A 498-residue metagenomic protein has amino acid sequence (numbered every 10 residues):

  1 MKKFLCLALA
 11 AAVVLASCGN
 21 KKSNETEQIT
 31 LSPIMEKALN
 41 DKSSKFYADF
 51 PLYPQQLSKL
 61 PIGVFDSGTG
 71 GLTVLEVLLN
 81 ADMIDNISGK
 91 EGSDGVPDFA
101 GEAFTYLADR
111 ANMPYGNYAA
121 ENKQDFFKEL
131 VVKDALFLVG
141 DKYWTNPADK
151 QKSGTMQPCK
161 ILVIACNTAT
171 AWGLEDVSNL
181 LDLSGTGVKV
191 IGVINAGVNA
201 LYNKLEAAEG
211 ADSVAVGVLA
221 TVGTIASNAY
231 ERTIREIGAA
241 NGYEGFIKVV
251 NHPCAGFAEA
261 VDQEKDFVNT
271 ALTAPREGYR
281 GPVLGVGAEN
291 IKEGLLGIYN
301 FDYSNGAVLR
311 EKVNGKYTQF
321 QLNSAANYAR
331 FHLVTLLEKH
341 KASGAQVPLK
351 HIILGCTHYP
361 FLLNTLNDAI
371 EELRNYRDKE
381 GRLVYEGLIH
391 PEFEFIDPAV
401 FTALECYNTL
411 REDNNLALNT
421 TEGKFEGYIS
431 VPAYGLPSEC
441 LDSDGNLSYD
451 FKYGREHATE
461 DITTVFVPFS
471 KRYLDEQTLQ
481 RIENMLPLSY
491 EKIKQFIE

Functional and structural regions predicted by a protein language model:
M1-K2, G19-K21: Generic cytosolic/nucleocytoplasmic N-terminal low-complexity/intrinsically disordered segments
K2-A8: Sec-dependent signal peptide recognition, specifically the positively charged N-region followed immediately by
A10-A12: N-terminal secretion targeting segments of exported proteins
V14-S17: C-terminal motif of bacterial Sec signal peptides marking the signal peptidase cleavage site
K21-E498: Non-catalytic structural scaffold of enzyme domains
